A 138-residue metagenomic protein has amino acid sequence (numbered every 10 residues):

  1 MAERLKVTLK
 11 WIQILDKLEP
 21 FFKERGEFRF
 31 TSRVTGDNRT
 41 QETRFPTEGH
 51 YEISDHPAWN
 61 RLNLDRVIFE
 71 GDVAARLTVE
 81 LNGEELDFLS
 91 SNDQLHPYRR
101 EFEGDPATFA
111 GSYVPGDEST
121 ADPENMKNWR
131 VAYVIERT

Functional and structural regions predicted by a protein language model:
M1-T8, G26-F28: Short structural boundary motif marking the start of a folded domain
A2-K6, E70-E80: Noncatalytic modules at the cell exterior or secretory-pathway interfaces, chiefly beta-strand-rich lectin/adhesion
Q13, E19-R33, T47-G49, D55-A58 (+2 more regions): C2 and C2-like phospholipid-binding beta-sandwich domains
N38-H50: Surface-exposed beta-strand/loop patches in noncatalytic accessory domains and peripheral targeting/linker segments
T40, V73, L86-D87: Compositionally biased, intrinsically disordered low-complexity regions
